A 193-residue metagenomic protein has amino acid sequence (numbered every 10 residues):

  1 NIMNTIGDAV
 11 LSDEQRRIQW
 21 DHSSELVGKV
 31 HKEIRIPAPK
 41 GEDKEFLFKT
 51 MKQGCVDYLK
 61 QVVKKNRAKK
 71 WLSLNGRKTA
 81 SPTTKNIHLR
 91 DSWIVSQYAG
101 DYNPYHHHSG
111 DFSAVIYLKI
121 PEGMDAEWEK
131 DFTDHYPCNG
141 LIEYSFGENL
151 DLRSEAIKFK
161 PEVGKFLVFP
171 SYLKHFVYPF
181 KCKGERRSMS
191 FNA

Functional and structural regions predicted by a protein language model:
N1-P82, G100-N103: Non-heme Fe(II)/2-oxoglutarate
N86-V168, Y178, G184-E185: Catalytic core of non-heme Fe(II) oxygenases with the double-stranded beta-helix
V168-S171, A193: Short leucine-rich amphipathic alpha-helical surface patches
L173-F176: Short, charged beta-turn/beta-strand-edge "cap" motif at the junction between a beta-strand and an adjacent loop
K183-A193: A short alpha/beta connector and helix-capping loop motif
